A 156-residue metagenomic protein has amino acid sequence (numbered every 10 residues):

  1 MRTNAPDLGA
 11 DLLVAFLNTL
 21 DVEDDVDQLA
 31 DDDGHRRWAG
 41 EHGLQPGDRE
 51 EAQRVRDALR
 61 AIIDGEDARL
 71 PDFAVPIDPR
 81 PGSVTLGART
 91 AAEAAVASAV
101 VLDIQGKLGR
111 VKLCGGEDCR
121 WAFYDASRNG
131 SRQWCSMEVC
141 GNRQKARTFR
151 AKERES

Functional and structural regions predicted by a protein language model:
M1-L113, E117-Y124: Short helix-coil boundary/hinge micro-motifs
A94-A95, G106-R150, R154-S156: BZIP DNA-binding basic region
